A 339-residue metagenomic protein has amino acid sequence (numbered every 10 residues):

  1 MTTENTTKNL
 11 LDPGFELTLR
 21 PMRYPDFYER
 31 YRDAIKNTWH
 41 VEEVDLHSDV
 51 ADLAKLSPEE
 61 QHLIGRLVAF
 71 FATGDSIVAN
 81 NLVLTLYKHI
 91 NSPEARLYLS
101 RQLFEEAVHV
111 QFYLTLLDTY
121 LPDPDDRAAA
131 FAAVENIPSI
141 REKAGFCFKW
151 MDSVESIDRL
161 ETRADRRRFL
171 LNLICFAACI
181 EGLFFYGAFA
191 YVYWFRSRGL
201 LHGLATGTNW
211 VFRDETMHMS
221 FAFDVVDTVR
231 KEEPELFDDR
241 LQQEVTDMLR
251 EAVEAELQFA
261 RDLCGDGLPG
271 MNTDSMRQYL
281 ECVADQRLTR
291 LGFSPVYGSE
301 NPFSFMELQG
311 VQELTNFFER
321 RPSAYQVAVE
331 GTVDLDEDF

Functional and structural regions predicted by a protein language model:
T2-F339: Non-heme di-metal
